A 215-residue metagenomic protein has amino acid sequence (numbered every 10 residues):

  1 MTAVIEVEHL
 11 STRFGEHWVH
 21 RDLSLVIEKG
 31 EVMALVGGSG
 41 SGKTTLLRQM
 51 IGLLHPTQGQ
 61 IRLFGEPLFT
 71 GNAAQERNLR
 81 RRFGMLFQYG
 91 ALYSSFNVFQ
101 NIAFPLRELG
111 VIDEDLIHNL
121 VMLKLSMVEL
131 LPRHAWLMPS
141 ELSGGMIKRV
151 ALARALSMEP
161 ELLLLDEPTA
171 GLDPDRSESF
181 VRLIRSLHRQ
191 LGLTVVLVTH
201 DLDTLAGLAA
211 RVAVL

Functional and structural regions predicted by a protein language model:
V36-G38: The feature captures the beta-strand-to-loop junction immediately N-terminal to the Walker
I51: Helix-to-loop junction immediately C-terminal to a conserved catalytic motif
P67, D115-R133: Conserved ABC ATPase "signature" region
M138-L142, M146: Conserved ABC ATPase signature
E159: Conserved catalytic motifs of ABC-family nucleotide-binding domains
L163-D166: Catalytic Walker B motif of ABC-type/P-loop ATPase nucleotide-binding domains
